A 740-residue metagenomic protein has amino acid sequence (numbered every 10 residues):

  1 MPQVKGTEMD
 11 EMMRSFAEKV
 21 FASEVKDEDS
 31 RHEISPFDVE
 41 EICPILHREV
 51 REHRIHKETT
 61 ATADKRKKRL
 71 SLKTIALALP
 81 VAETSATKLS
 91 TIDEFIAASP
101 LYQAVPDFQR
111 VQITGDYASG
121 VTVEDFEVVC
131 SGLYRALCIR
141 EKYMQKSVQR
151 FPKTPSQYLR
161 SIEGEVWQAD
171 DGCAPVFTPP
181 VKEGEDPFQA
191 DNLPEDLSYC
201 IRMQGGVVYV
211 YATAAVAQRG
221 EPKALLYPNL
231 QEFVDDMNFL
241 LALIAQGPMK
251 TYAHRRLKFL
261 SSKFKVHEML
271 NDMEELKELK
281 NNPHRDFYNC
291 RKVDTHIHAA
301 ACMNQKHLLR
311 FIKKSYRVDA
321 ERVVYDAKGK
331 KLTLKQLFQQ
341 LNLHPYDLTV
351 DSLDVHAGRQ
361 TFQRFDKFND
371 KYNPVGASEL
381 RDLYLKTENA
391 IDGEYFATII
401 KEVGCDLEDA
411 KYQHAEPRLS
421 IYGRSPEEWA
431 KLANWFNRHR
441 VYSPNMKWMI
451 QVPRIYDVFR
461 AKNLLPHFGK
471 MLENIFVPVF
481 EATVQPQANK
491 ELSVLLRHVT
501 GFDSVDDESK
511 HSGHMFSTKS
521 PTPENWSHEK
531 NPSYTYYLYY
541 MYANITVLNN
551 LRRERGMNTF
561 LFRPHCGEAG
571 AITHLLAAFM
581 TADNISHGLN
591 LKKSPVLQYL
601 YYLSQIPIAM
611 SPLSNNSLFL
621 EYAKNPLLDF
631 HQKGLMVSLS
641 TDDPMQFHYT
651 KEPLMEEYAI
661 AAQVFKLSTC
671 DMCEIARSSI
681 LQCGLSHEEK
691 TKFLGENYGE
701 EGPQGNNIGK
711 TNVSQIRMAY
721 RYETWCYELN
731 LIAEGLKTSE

Functional and structural regions predicted by a protein language model:
M1-E740: Metal-cofactor-binding active-site regions of metalloenzymes
